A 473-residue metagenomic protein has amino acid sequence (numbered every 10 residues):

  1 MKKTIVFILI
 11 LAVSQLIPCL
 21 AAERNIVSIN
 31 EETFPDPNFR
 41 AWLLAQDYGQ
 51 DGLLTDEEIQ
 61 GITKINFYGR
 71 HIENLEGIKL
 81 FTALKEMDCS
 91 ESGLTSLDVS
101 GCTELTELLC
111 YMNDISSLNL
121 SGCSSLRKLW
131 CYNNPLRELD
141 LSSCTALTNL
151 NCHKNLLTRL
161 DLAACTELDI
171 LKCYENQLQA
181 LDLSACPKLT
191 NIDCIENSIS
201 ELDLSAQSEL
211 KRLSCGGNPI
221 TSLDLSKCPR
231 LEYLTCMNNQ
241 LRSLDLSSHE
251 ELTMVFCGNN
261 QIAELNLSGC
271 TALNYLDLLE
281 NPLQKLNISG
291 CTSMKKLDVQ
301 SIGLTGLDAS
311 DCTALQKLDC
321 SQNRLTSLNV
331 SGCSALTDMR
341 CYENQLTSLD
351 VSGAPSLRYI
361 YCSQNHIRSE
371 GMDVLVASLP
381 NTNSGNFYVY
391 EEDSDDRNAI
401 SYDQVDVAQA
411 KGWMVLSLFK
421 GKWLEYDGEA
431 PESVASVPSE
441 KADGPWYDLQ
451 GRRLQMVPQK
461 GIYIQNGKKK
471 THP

Functional and structural regions predicted by a protein language model:
K2-F7, S14-G93, G101-T103, S124 (+10 more regions): N-terminal capping/linker segments that flank leucine-rich repeat
I62, L84, L94, L105 (+25 more regions): Conserved hydrophobic position(s) of the canonical leucine-rich repeat
T63-I65, M87-C89, T106-C110, L129-C131 (+12 more regions): Conserved hydrophobic beta-strand positions in leucine-rich repeat
R70, S92, N113, N134 (+12 more regions): Consensus "Asn ladder" position of solenoid repeat domains
L75-I78, L97-V99, L118, L139 (+13 more regions): Canonical leucine-rich repeat
I78-K79, V99-C102, L120-C123, L141-C144 (+10 more regions): Hydrophobic anchor residues at the C-terminal helix/turn of individual leucine-rich repeat
K422, D427-Q450: Residue-level detector of functionally pivotal "anchor" positions at catalytic/ligand-binding pockets or at interdomain
I462-P473: C-terminal tail/sorting-segment detector
